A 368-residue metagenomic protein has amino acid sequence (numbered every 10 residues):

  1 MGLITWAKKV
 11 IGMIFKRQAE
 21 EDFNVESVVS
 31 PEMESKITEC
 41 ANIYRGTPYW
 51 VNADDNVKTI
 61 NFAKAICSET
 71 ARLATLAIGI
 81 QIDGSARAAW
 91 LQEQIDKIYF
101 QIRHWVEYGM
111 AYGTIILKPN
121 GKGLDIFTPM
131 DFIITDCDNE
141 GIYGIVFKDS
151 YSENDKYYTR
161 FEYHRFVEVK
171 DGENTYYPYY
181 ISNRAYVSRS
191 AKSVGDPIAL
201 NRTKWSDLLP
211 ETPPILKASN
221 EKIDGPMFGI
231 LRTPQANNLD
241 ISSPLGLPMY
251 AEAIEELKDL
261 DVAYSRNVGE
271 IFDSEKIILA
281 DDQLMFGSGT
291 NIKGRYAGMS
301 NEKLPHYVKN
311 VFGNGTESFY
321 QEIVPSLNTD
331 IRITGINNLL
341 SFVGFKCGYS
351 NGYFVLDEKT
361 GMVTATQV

Functional and structural regions predicted by a protein language model:
M1, N42-I43, D83, I98 (+4 more regions): Intrinsically disordered, low-complexity regions enriched in Ser/Pro/Gly/Gln/His and often acidic
M1-I142, S150-S152: Extended, helix-rich architectural segments
W6, A86-K97, Q101-W105, K204 (+4 more regions): Exposed alpha-helical structural elements
V10, Y44, A77, I82 (+12 more regions): Intrinsically disordered, low-complexity segments enriched in small/polar residues
C40, E69-A77, W105, Y158-V167 (+4 more regions): Generic hydrophobic, helix-prone segments enriched in Leu/Val/Ile
A89, E93, K97, Y179-N183 (+2 more regions): Long, low-complexity, intrinsically disordered polar/charged segments
I116-L247: Extended, regular secondary-structure scaffolds
L209-Q367: Extended, charged amphipathic alpha-helical segments
